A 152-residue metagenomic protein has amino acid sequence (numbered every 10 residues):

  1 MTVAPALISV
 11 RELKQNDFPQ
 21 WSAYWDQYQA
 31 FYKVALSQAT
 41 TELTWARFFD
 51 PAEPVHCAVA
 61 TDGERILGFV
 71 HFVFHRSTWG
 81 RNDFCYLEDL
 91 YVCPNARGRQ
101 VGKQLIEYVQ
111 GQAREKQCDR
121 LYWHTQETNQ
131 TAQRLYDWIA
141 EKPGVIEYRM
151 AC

Functional and structural regions predicted by a protein language model:
S9-A23: A short beta-loop-alpha structural element at the N-terminal edge of CoA-dependent acyl/N-acetyltransferase catalytic
S22-R47: Conserved GNAT-fold acetyl-CoA-binding loop/helix
R47-V59, Y86: A short helix-loop-beta-strand connector motif used in the catalytic cores of GNAT acetyltransferases and, in some
V59, R65-F74: Conserved beta-strand in the GNAT
H75-L87, R97, P143-G144: A conserved beta-turn-beta hairpin within the catalytic core of GNAT-like acetyltransferases that forms part
A96, Q100-Y108: Conserved acetyl-CoA pyrophosphate-binding loop and the N-cap/start of the following alpha-helix in GNAT-like
K103, E127-V145, M150: Conserved active-site alpha-helix within GNAT-family acetyltransferase domains
R114-H124: Conserved GNAT acetyl-CoA-binding A-motif
